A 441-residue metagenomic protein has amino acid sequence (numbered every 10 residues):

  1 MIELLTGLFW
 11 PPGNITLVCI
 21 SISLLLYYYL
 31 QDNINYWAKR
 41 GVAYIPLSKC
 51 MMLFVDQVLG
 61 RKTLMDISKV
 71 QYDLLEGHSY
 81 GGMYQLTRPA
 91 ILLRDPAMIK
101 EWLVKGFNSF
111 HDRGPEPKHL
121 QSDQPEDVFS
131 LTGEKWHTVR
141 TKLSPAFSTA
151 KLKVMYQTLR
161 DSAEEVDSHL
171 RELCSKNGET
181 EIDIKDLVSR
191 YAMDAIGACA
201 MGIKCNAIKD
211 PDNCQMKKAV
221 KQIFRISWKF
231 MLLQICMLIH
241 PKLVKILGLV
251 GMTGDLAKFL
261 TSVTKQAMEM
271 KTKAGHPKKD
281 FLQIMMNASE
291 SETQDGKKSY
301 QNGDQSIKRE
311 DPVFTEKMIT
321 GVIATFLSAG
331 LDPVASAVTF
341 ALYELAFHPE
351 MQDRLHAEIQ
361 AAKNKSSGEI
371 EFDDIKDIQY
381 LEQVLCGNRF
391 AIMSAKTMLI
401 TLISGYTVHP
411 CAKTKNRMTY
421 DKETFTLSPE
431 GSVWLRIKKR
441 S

Functional and structural regions predicted by a protein language model:
M1-L8, N287, T407, T424-S441: C-terminal helix/juxtamembrane-tail motif
I2-Q124, F129, E134, T138 (+3 more regions): N-terminal membrane-proximal hinge/A-helix region immediately C-terminal to the signal-anchor transmembrane segment
I2-S23, G77, M83-I91, A150-D161 (+9 more regions): Cytochrome P450
C19-L24, T87-K100, P125, E164 (+5 more regions): Hydrophobic mid-domain F-helix/FG-region of cytochrome P450s
L25-Y27, Q31-I34, I203, A207 (+7 more regions): Cytochrome P450
V55-D56, S148-A150, G254-A337, I370 (+3 more regions): Conserved cytochrome P450 catalytic core segment spanning the I/J/K helices
D127, P145, A324, A329 (+2 more regions): Cytochrome P450 heme-thiolate "Cys pocket" and heme-binding signature region
P349-Q352, F390-T426: Cytochrome P450 heme-binding "Cys pocket" and the immediately downstream C-terminal segment
